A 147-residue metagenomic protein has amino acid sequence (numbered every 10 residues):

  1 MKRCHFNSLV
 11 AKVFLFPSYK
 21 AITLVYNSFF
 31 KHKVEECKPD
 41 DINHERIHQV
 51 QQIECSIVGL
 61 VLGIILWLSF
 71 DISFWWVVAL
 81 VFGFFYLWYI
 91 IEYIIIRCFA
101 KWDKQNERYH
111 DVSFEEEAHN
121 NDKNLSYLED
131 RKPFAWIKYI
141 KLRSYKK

Functional and structural regions predicted by a protein language model:
M1: Nuclease and nuclease-like effector domains acting on nucleic acids or nucleotide cofactors
F6, V10-A11, S18, L68 (+1 more regions): Metalloprotease/metallohydrolase-associated module, dominated by Zn2+-dependent proteases
F16-I42: Short pre-active-site segment immediately N-terminal to the catalytic Zn-binding motif
H32, V50-Q51, D122: Activation segment
C37, E54-I57, S73-W76: Membrane-helix interface segments
D40-Q52, A118: Active-site recognition of the HExxH zinc-binding catalytic motif
H44-E45, I64, W136: Surface-exposed beta-strand edges and their flanking turn/coil or helix-capping segments
I53-F70: Membrane-interfacial alpha-helical segments at the cytosolic side of multi-pass membrane proteins
